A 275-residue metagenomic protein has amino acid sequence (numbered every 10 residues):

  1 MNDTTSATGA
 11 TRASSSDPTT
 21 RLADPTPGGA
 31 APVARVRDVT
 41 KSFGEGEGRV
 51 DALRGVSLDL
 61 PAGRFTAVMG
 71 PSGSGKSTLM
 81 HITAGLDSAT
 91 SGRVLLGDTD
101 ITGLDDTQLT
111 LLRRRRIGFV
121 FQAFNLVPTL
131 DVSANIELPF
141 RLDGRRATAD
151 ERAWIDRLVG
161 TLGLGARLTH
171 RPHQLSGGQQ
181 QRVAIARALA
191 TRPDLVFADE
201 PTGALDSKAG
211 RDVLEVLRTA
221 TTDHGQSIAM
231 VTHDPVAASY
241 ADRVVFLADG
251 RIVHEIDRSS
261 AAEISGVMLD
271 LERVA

Functional and structural regions predicted by a protein language model:
N2-G28: Pre-NBD coupling/linker segments of ABC/ABC-like ATPases
L22-P25, A149, D257-S260: Short, flexible cytosolic linker that couples an ABC transmembrane/permease module to its adjacent nucleotide-binding
P32-L247, I252: ABC family nucleotide-binding domain
R251-A275: Conserved beta-strand-loop-alpha-helix hinge in the C-terminal portion of ABC ATPase nucleotide-binding domains
